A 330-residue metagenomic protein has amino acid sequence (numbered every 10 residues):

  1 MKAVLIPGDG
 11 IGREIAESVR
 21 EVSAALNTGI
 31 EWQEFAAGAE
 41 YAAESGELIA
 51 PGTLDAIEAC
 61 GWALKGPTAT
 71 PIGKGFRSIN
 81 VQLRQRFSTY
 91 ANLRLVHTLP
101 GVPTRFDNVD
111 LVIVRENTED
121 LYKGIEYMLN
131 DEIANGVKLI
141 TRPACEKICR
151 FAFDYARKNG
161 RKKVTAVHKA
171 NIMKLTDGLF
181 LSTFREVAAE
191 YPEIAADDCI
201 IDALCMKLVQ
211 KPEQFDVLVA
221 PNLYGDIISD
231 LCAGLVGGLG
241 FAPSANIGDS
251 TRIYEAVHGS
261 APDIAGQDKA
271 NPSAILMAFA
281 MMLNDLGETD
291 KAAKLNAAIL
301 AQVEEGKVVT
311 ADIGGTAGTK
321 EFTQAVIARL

Functional and structural regions predicted by a protein language model:
K2-G8, A63-P67, V164-A170, A278-N284: Short glycine-rich or small-residue beta-strand-to-loop segments that form or flank ligand, phosphate, metal/Fe-S
V4-A25, N130-D202, Q214: Glycine-rich phosphate/diphosphate-binding loop of Rossmann-like nucleotide-binding domains
D9-G12, G61, V114, A152 (+5 more regions): Buried hydrophobic positions in well-ordered alpha/beta secondary-structure cores of metabolic enzymes
I30-G52, L208: N-terminal beta-loop-helix "entrance" segment that forms/cooperates in small-molecule cofactor or anionic ligand
E31-Q33, N159-H168, Y191-C199, E288-N296 (+1 more regions): Flexible, glycine/charged-enriched surface loops at secondary-structure junctions
A39-A42, T89-A91, K207-K307: Glycine-rich phosphate/nucleotide-binding loop
A43-N135, L223: N-terminal glycine-rich phosphate/adenylate-binding segment common to multiple enzyme folds
L99-I125, L139-A144, G259-A292: Short, glycine-/small-residue-rich phosphate/pyrophosphate-handling segment
